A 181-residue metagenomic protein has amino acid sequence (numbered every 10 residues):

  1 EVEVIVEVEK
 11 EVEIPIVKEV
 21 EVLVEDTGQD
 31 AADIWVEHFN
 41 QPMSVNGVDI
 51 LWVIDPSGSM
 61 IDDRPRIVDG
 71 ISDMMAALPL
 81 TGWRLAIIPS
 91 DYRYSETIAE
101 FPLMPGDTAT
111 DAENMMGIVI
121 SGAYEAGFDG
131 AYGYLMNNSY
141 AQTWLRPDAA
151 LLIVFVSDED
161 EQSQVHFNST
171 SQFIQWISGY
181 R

Functional and structural regions predicted by a protein language model:
V2-V24: Long, low-complexity repeat segments with a short-period register
V20-R181: Divalent cation-coordinating acidic motifs and surrounding scaffolds that mediate Ca2+/Mg2+/Mn2+/Zn2+-dependent binding
